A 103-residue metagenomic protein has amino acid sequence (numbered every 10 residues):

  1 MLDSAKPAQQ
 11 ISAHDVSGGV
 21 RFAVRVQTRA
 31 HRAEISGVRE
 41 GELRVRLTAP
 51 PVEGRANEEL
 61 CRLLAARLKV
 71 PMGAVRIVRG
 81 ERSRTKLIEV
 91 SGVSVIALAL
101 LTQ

Functional and structural regions predicted by a protein language model:
M1-C61, V70-M72, R76-E81, K86-Q103: Contiguous, often N-terminal, cationic amphipathic patches that form binding interfaces
R67: Residues within the alpha-helical elements of helix-turn-helix
